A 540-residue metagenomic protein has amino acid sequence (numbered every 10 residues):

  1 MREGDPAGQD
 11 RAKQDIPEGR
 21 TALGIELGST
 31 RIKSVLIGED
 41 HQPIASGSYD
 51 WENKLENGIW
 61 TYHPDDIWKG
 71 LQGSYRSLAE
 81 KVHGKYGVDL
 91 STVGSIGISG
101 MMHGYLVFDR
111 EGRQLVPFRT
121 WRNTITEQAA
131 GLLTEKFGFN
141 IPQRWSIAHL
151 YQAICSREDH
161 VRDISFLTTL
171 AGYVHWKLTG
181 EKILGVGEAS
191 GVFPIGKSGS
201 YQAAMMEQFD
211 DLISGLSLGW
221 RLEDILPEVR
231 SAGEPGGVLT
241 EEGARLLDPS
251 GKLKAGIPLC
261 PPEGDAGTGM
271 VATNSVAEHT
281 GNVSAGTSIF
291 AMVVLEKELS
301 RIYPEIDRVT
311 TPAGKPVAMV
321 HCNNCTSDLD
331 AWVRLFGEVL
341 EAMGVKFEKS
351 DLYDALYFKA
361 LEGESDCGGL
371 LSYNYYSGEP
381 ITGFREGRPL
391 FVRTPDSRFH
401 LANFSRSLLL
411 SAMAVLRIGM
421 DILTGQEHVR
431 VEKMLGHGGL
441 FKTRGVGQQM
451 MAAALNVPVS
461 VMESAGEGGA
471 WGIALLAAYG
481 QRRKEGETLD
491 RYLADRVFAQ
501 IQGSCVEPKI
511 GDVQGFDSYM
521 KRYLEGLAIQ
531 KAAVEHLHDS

Functional and structural regions predicted by a protein language model:
M1-P117, G131-L132, D163, E223 (+6 more regions): N-terminal glycine/serine-rich phosphate-binding loop of ATP-dependent small-molecule kinases, especially carbohydrate
A12-P17, L23-G24, L90, Q128-W145 (+4 more regions): Active-site core segments that coordinate phosphate-bearing ligands/cofactors across diverse enzyme families
S95-I98, S231, G436: Hydrophobic/anchoring residues in structured secondary elements
T120: Conserved phosphate-binding/catalytic loop of the ribokinase/pfkB sugar-kinase fold
N123: Carbohydrate-associated surface elements
